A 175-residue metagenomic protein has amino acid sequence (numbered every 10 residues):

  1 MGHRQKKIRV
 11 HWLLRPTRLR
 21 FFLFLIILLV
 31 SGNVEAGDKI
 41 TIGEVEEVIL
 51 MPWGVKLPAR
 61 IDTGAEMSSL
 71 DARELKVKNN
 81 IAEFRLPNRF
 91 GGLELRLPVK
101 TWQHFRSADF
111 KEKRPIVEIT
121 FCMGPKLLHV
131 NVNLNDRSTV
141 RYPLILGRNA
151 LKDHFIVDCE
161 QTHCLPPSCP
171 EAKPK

Functional and structural regions predicted by a protein language model:
M1-T17: N-terminal secretory signal peptides that target proteins for export/translocation
R9, I27-L28: Residues marking helix boundaries in flexible regions
L23-F24, V34-E35: Cleavable N-terminal signal peptides
A36-K175: Pepsin/retropepsin-fold aspartyl endopeptidases
